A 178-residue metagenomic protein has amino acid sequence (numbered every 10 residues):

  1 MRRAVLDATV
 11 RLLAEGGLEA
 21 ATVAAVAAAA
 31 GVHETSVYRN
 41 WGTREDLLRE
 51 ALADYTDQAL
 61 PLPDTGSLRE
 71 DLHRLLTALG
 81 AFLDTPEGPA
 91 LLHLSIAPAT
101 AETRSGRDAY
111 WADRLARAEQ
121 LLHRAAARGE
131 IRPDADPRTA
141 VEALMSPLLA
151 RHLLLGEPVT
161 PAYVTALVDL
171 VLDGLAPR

Functional and structural regions predicted by a protein language model:
A4, L12-D46, E50: Helix-turn-helix
N40-W41, M145, L149-A150: Tryptophan-centric aromatic hotspots in well-structured domains and transmembrane helices
D46, A51-L52, L83-S105, E119: Amphipathic alpha-helical segments used for helix-helix packing
L52-A59: Short, basic, alpha-helical segments at the C-terminal edge of helix-turn-helix-like DNA-binding modules
L60-P89, A140: Hydrophobic alpha-helical connector segments
R74, A81, A116-A127, L154-R178: C-terminal peripheral helix-coil segments that are non-catalytic and often amphipathic
L92, E119, D134-M145, P161 (+1 more regions): Short, well-structured alpha-helical segments
E102-A127, P137-R138: Amphipathic alpha-helical packing segments from all-alpha helical-bundle domains
